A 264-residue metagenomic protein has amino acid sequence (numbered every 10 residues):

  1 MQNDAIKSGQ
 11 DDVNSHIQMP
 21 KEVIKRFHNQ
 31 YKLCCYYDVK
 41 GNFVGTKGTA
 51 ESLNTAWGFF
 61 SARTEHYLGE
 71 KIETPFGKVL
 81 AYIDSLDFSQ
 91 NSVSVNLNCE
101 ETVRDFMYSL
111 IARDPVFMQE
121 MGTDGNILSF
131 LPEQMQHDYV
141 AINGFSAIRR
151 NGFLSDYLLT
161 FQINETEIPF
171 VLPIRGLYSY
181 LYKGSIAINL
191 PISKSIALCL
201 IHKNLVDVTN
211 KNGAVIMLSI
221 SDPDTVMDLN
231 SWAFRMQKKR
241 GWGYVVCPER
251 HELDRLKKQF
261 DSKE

Functional and structural regions predicted by a protein language model:
M1-E264: Alpha-helical structural context detector biased toward long hydrophobic helices
